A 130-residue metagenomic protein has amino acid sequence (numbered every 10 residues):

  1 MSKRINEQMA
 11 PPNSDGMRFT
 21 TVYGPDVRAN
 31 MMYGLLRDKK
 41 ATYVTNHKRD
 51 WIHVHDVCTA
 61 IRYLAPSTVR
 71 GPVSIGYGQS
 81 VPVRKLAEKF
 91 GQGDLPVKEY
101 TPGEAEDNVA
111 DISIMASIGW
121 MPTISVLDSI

Functional and structural regions predicted by a protein language model:
M1: Active-site "gating" loop of Rossmann-like NAD(P)-dependent oxidoreductase/epimerase domains
R4, Q8-H55: NAD(P)-dependent short-chain dehydrogenase/reductase
N6, I114-A116: Short amphipathic alpha-helix in glycosyltransferases
V22-P25, T42-R49, V73-V81, T101-E104 (+1 more regions): Glycine-rich Rossmann NAD(P)(H)-binding loop
D38, L64-S67, I118: Generic structural signal for alpha-helix termini and adjacent loop/cap motifs
C58-E106, D111-I112: Mid/C-terminal beta-alpha module of Rossmann-like enzyme folds, strongest in SDR-family dehydrogenases/epimerases
S125-I130: Amphipathic terminal alpha-helices
